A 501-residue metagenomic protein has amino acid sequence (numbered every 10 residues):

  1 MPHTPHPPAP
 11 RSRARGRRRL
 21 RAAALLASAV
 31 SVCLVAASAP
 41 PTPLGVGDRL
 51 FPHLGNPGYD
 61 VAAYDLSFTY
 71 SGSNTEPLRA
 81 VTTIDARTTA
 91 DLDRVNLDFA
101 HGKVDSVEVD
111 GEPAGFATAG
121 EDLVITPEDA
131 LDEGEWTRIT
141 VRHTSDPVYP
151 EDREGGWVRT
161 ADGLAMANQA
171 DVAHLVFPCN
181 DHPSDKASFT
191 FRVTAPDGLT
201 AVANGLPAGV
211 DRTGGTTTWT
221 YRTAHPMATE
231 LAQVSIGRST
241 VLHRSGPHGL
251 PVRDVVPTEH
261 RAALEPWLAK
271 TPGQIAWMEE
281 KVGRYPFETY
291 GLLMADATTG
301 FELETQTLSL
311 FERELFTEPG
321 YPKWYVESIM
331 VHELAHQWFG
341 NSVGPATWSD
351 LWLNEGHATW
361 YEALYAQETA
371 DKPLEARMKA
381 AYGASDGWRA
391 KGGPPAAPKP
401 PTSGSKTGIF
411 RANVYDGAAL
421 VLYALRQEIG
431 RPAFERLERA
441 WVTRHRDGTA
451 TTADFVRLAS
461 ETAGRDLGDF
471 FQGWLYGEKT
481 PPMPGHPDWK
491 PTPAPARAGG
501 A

Functional and structural regions predicted by a protein language model:
P2-H6, P10-R79, D162, W489-P493: N-terminal, polar/Ser/Thr-rich
P77-G102, F177-D181, A187-P196, A453: Surface-exposed beta-strand/loop patches in extracellular or lumenal glycoproteins
A80, H182-V331: Hydrophobic helix-coil surface modules that form long, contiguous segments used for peptide/substrate interaction
F99-R159, T218: A surface-exposed beta-strand-loop module
E133, H143-T190: Glycine/proline-rich low-complexity spacer/linker segments in large multi-domain proteins
S184, E288, L310-A380: Zinc-dependent metallopeptidase catalytic helix centered on the HExxH motif and its immediate flanking segment
H260, R284-P286, P373, R411-H486: Amphipathic alpha-helical substructures
E355-E428, W474-G477, P481-A501: Acidic/His/Gly-enriched intrinsically disordered linker/tail segments that often contain short helix/coil "MoRF-like"
